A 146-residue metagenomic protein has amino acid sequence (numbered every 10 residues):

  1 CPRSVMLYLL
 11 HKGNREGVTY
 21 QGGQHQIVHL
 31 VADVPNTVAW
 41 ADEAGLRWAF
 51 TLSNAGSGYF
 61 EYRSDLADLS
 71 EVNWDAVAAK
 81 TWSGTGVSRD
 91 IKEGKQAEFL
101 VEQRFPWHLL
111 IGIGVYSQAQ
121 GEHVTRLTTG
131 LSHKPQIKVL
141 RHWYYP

Functional and structural regions predicted by a protein language model:
P2-P146: Active-site-proximal loop/hinge segments that shape catalytic or ion-binding/gating pockets
